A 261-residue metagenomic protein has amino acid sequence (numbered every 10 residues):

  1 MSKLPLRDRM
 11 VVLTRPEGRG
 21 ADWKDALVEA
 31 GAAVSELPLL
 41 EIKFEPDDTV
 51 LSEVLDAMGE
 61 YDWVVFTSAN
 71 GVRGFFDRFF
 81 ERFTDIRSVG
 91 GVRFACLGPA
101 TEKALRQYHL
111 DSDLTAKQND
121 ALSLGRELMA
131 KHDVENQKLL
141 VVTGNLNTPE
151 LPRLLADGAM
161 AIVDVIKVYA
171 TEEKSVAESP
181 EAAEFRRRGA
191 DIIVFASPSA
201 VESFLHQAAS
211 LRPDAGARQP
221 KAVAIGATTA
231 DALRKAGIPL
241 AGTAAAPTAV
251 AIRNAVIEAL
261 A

Functional and structural regions predicted by a protein language model:
M1-A261: Signature of uroporphyrinogen-III synthase
